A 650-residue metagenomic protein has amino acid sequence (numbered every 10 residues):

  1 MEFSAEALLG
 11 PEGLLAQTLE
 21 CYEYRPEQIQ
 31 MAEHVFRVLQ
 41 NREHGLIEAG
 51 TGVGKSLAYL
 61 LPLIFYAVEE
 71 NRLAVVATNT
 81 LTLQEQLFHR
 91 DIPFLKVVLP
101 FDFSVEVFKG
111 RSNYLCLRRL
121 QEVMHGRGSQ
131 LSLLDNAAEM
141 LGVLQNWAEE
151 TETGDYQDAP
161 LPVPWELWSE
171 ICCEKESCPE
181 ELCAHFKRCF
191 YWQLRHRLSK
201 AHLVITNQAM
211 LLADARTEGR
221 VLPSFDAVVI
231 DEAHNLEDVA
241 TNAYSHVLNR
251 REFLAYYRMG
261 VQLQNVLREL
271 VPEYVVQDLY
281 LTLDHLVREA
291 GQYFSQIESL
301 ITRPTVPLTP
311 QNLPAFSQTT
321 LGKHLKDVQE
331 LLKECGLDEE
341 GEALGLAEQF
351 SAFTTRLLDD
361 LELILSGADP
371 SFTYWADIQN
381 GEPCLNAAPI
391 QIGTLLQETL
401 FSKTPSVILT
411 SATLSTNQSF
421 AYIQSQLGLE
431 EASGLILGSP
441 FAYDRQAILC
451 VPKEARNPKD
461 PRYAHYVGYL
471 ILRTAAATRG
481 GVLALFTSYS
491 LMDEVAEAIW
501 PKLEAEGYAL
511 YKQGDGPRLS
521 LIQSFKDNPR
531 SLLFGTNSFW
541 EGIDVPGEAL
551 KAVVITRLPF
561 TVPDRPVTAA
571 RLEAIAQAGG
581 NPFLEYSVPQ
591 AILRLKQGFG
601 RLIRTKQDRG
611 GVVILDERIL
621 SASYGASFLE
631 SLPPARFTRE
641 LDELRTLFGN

Functional and structural regions predicted by a protein language model:
E2-I47: Conserved pre-motif I regulatory segment
E2-T18, N71-H202, Q262-Q277, E298 (+6 more regions): A substrate-engagement module of RecA-like helicase motors
N41-L61: Walker A/P-loop
Y59, F65, E85, R90-P93 (+3 more regions): Signature of the SF2 helicase/ATPase Hel1-core->accessory helical subdomain module
L73-T82, I408-T410, G481-T487, L491 (+1 more regions): Conserved RecA-like ASCE P-loop NTPase motor core of nucleic-acid helicases/translocases
S169-H202, L212-G219, V328-A455, R462-Y469 (+3 more regions): A contiguous, basic/glycine-rich beta-loop/short-helix subdomain that forms a polymer-engagement track
P452-R462, Q513-L620: Conserved RecA-like P-loop NTPase helicase motor core
T487-G514: Conserved helicase motor "Helicase C" RecA-like lobe of SF1/SF2 P-loop NTPases
